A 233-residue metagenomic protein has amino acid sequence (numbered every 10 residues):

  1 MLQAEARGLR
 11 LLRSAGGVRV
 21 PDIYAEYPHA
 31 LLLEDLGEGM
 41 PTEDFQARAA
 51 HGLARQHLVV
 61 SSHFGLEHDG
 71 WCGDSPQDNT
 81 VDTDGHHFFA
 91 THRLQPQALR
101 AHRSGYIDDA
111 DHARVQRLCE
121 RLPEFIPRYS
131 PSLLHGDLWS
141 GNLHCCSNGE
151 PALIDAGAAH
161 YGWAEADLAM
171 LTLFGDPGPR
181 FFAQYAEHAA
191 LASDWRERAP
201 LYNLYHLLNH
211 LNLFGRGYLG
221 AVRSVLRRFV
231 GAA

Functional and structural regions predicted by a protein language model:
M1-H87: ATP-binding pocket architecture of kinase catalytic cores
L2, Q46-A49, D111-V115, V222: Hydrophobic packing residues in well-ordered alpha-helices of helical domains and bundles
G16, Q56-F64, A101, I126 (+3 more regions): A general structural signal marking secondary-structure boundaries and capping sites
E26-A30, G37-G39, W139-S140, G157-A159 (+1 more regions): Short, solvent-exposed loop/turn segments at secondary-structure junctions
S61-L134, C146, R228: An alpha-helical support segment within catalytic cores of ATP-dependent transferases
G85-A90, L99, Y129-L133, S140 (+2 more regions): Active-site Asp-x-Gly
E187, H210-A233: ATP/Mg2+ or Mg2+-diphosphate-binding catalytic cores that bind nucleotide phosphates or diphosphates via glycine-rich
L201-H210: Short helix/strand-capping connector loops at secondary-structure junctions
